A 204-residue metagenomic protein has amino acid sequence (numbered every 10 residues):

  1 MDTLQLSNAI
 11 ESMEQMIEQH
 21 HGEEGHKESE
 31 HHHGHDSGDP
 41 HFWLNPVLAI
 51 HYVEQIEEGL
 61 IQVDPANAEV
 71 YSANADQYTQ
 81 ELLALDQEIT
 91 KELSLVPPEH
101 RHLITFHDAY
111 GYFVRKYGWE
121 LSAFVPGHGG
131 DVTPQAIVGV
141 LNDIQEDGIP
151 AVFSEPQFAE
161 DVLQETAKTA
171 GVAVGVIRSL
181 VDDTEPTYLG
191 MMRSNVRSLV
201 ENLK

Functional and structural regions predicted by a protein language model:
M1-K204: Extracytoplasmic metal-acquisition and chelation regions
